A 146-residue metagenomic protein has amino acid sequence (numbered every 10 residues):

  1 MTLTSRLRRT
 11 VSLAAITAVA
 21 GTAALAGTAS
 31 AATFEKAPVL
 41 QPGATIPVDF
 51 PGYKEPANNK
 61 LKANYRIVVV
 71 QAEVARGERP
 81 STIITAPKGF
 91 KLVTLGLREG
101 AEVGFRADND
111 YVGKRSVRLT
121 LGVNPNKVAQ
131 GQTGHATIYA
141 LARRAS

Functional and structural regions predicted by a protein language model:
M1-A32: Secretory targeting and sorting signals
A32-S146: Extracellular attachment/recognition segments
